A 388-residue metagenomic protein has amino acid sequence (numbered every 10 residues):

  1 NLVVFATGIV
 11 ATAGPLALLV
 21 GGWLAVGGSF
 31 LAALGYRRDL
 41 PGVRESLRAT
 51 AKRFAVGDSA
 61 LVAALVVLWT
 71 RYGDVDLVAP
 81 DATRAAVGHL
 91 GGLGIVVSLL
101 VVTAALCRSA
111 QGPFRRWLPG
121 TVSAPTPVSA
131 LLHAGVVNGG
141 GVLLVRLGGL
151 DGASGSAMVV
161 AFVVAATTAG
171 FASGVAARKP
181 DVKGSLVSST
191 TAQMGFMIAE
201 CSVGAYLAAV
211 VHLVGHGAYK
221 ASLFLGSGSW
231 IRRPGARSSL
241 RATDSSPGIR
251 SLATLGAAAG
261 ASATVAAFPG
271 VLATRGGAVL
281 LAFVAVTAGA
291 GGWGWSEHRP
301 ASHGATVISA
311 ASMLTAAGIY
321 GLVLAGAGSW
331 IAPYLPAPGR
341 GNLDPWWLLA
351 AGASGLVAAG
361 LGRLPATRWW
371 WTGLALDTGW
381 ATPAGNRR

Functional and structural regions predicted by a protein language model:
N1, V96-A157, F224-R232: Short helix-boundary/re-entrant hairpin motifs in multi-pass inner-membrane proteins
N1-L2, G14-V20, R38-A60, A82-I95 (+3 more regions): Membrane-interfacial loop-to-helix junctions in multi-pass inner-membrane proteins
V3-R84, G195-A236: Alpha-helical multi-pass transmembrane bundles of energy-transducing inner-membrane proteins
A17-S29, G91-A105, G152-A166, L213-G217 (+1 more regions): Structural signature of hydrophobic alpha-helical transmembrane segments
A25, A49, S59-F114, L144 (+4 more regions): Juxtamembrane/interfacial segments at transmembrane-helix boundaries in multi-pass membrane proteins
A32-G42, S109-V122, T126, G170-K183 (+2 more regions): C-terminal ends of transmembrane helices
V137, A165, S246-A263, L281-G291 (+2 more regions): Hydrophobic membrane-spanning alpha-helices of multi-pass integral membrane proteins
E297-G326, L335-R388: Membrane-interface and transmembrane segments of multi-pass membrane proteins
